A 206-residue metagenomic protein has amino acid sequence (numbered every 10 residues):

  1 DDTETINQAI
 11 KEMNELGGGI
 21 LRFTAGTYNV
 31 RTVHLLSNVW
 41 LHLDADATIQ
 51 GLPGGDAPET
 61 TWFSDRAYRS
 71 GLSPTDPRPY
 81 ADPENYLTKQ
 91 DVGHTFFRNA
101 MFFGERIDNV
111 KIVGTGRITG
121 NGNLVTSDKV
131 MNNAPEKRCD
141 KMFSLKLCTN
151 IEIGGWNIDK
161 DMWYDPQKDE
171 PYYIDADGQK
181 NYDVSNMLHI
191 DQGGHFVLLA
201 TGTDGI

Functional and structural regions predicted by a protein language model:
D1-I206: Extracellular/periplasmic carbohydrate-active domains that bind, remodel, or depolymerize complex polysaccharides
